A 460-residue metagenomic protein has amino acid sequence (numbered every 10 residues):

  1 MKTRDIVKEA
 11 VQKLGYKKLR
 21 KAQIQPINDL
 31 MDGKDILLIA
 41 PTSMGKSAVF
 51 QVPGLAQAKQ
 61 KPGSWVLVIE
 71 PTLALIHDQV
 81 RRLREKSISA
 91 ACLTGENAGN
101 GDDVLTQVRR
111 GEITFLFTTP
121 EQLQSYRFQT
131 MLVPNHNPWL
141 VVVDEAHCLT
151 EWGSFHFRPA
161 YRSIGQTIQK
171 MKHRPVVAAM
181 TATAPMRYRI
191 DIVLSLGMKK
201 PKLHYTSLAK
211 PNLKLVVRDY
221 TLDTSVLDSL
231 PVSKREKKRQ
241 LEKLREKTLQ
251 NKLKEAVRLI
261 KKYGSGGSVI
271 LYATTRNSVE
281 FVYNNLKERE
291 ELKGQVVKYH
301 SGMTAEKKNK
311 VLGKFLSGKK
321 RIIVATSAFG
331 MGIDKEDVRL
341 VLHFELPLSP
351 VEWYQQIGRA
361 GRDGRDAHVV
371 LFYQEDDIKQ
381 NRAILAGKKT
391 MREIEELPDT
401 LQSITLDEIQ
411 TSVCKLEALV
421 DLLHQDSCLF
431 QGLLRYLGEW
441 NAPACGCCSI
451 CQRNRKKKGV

Functional and structural regions predicted by a protein language model:
K2, K21-Q23, C428: Alpha-helix N-cap and coil->helix boundary residues
K2, P159, T411-C414: Alpha-helix N-cap/N′ positions at the starts of helices
D5-A10, K18-K21, M31-S47, G54-A58 (+3 more regions): Helicase motor core with emphasis on the C-terminal RecA-like subdomain
Q23-P26, L419: Short alpha-helical "packing" element that flanks the helix-turn-helix/winged-helix DNA-binding module
K293-G294, E396-V460: C-terminal accessory/connector segments of nucleic-acid motor ATPases
K379, A386-T405: Interaction interfaces in information-processing and related assembly proteins
